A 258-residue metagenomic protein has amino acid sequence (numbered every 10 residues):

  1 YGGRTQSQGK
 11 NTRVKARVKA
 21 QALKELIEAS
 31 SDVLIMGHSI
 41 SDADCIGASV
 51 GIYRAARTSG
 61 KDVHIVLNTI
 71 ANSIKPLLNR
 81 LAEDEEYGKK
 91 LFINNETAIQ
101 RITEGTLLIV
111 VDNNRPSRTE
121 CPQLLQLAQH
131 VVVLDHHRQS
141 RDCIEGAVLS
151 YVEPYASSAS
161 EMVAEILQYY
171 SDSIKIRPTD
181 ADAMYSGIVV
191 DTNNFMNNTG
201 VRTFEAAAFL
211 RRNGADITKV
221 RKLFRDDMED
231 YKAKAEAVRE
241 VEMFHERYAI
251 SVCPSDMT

Functional and structural regions predicted by a protein language model:
Y1-K15: Helix-enriched interaction subdomains in cytosolic or periplasmic regions, typified by TIR/SEFIR signaling/NADase cores
G2, I46-A48, K75-N79, C121-P122 (+3 more regions): Short acidic, glycine/serine/threonine-rich loops at helix termini
K15-S41, C45-L107, N193-T258: Hydrophobic helix-and-loop "lid/oligomerization" segment in the mid-to-C-terminal part of catalytic domains
E25-E28, Q100-T103, Q123-Q126, C143-I144 (+3 more regions): Solvent-exposed alpha-helices and their adjacent loops that cap or buttress functional pockets in soluble metabolic
H38-S39, V111-N114, L134-H137, I166 (+3 more regions): Fold-independent oxyanion-binding glycine-rich loops and adjacent beta-strand/coil segments at enzyme active sites
R80-E85, L127, S150-V152: Short, hinge-like loop/turn segments at secondary-structure boundaries
F92-G146: Active-site cofactor/cluster-binding pocket
H136-A207: Short alpha-helices
